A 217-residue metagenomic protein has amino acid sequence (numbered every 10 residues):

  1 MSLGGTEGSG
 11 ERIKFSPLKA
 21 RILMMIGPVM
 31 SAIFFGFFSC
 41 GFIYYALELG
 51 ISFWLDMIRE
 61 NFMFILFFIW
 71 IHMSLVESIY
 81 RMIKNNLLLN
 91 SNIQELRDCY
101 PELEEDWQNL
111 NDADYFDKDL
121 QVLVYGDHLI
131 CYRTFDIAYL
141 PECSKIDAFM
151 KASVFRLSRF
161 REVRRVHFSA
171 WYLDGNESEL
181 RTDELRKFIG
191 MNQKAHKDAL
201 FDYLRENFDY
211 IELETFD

Functional and structural regions predicted by a protein language model:
S2-R21, F67-V124: Anionic N-terminal interaction surfaces
S16-L89: Alpha-helical transmembrane spans
M57, E95, C99, A199-Y203: Charge-rich, solvent-exposed alpha-helical interaction surfaces
L120-Y125, A138-Y139, A170-W171: Short, exposed beta-strand/loop patches in secreted or surface proteins that constitute
Y125, C131-Y132: Beta-strand residues in well-ordered beta-sheet regions across diverse protein folds
L129, Y139-F155: Phosphoinositide-dependent membrane-docking surfaces
R133-I137: A structural micro-motif at secondary-structure boundaries
M150-D217: Acidic, Ser/Thr- and proline-rich intrinsically disordered linker/docking segments of eukaryotic scaffolds
